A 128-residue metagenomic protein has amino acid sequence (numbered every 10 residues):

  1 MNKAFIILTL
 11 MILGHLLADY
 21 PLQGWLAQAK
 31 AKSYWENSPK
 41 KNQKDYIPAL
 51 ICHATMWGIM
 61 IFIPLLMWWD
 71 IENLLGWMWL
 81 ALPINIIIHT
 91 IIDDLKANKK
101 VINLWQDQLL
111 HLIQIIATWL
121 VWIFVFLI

Functional and structural regions predicted by a protein language model:
M1-T9, I61-L80, W119-I128: Helix-coil boundary and interhelical linker segments in multi-pass alpha-helical membrane proteins
I6-A18, I115-T118: Alpha-helical transmembrane segments of multi-pass integral membrane proteins
L8-I12, Y46, L82, L104: A generic hydrophobic-helix recognition signal that picks specific residues within alpha-helical hydrophobic
M11-D19, W57, A81-D93: Alpha-helical transmembrane segments of multi-pass membrane proteins
G14-Y46, I92-A97: Cytosolic, membrane-interface loops and tails of multi-pass inner-membrane proteins
K32-H53, I102-D107, H111: Juxtamembrane helix-capping/reentrant segments at transmembrane boundaries
P48-L66, L110-T118: Core segments of transmembrane alpha-helices that mediate helix-helix packing or line hydrophobic substrate/ligand
L75, I91-I102: Membrane-helix boundary connector in multi-pass membrane proteins
